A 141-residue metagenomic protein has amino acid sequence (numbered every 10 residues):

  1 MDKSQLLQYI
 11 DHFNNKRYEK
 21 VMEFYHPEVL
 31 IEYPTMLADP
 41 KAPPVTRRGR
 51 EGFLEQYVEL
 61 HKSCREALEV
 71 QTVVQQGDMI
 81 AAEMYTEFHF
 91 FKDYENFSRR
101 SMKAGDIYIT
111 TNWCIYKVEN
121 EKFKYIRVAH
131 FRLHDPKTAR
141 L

Functional and structural regions predicted by a protein language model:
M1, V58-L141: A beta-strand edge to alpha-helix "cap/lid" segment located at domain peripheries
M1-R17, F24: Short, aromatic-enriched amphipathic alpha-helices that serve as compact interaction elements
K3, H26-G77, F91: A solvent-exposed, acidic/Ser-Thr-rich amphipathic alpha-helical stretch
Y9, V21-M22, V29, G49 (+3 more regions): Hydrophobic pocket/interface hotspot
Y9-I10, E19-K20, L68-T72: Short helix-to-loop capping/linker segments positioned immediately adjacent to catalytic or ligand/cofactor-binding
K16-E19, Y57: Intrinsically disordered, low-complexity boundary segments flanking structured domains
Y18-V21, L37: Extended interaction regions within the primary functional domain
